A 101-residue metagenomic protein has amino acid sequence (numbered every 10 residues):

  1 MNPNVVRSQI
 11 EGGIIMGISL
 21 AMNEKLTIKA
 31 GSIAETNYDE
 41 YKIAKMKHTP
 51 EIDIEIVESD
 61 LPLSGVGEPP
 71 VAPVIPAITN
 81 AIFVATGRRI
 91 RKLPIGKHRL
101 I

Functional and structural regions predicted by a protein language model:
M1-I101: C-terminal catalytic domains of large/alpha subunits in multi-subunit enzymes
